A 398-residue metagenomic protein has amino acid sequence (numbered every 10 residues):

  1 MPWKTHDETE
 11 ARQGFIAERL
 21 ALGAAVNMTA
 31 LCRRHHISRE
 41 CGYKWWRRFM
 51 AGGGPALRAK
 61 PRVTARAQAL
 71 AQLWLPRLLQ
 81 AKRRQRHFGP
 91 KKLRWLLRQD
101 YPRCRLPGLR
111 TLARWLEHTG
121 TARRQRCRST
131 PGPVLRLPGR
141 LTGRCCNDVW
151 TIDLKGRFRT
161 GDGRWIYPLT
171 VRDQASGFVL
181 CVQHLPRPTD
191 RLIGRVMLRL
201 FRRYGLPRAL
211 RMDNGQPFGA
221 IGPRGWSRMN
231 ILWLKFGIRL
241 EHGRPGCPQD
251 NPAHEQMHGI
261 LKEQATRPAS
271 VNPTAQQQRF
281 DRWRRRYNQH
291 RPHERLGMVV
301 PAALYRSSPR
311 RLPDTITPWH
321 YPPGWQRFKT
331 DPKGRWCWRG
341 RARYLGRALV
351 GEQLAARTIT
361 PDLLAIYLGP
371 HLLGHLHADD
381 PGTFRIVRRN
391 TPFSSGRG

Functional and structural regions predicted by a protein language model:
M1-G14, T64-Q72: Short, Lys/Arg-enriched anionic-surface-contact patches
D7-V26, L75-R84: Short, amphipathic alpha-helical "recognition" segments used to contact nucleic acids or chromatin
F15, G42-W45, G53, L78 (+13 more regions): Mobile genetic element proteins and their domesticated derivatives, centered on retroelements and DNA transposons
N27-H35, L93: Short alpha-helical "recognition helix" segments of helix-turn-helix
G53-V149, R157, S227, V300-P309: Basic, flexible linker segments flanking DNA-binding modules in nucleic acid-interacting mobile-element proteins
R114-R172, S176-V179, P186-R208, L234-K235 (+2 more regions): Mobile-element integrase/transposase regions, centering on the N-terminal DNA-binding/Zn-coordinating module
M212-D213, F218-L234, L240-K262, Q276 (+2 more regions): RNase H-like two-metal-ion nuclease catalytic core shared by retroviral integrases and related mobile-element nucleases
N288-G398: C-terminal, beta-rich DNA-binding module of retroviral/retroelements integrases
